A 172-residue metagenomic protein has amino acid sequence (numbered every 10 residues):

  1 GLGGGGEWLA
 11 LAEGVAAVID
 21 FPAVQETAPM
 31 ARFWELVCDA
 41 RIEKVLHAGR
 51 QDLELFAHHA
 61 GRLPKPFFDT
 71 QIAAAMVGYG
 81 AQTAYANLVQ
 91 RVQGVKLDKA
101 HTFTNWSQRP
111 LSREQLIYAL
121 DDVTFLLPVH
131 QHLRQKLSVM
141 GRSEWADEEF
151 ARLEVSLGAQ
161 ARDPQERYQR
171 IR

Functional and structural regions predicted by a protein language model:
G1-N87: Conserved RNase H-like, two-metal-ion catalytic cores of nucleic-acid enzymes
G14-A16, L63, V92, H101 (+2 more regions): Residue-level signal for pocket-adjacent positions within structured domains
L55, N87-R91, F125-P128, H132: Alpha-helical scaffold segments in soluble metabolic enzymes
A60-R62, K99, A159-P164: Short, compositionally biased low-complexity segments
G61, A75-A81, Q93, L97 (+1 more regions): Hydrophobic/aromatic-lined pockets within catalytic cores
F68-A73, A100-Q108, S138-E149: Short, surface-exposed recognition loops or helix-turn segments adjacent to catalytic cores
N87-E114: A short, charged helix-loop
R113-R172: Mixed-charge, glycine-rich, non-catalytic linkers/tails in nucleic-acid processing enzymes
